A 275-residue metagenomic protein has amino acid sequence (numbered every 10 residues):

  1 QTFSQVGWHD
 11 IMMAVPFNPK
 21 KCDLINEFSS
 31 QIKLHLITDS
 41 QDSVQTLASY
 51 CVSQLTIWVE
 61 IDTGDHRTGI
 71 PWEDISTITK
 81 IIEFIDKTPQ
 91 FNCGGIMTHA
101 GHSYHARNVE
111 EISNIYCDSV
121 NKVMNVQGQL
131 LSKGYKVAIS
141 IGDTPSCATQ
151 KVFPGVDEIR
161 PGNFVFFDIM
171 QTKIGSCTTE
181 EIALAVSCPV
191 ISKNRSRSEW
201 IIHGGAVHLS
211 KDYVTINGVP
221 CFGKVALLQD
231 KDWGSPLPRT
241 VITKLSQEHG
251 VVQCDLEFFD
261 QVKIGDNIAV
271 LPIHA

Functional and structural regions predicted by a protein language model:
Q1-H105: Active-site-proximal beta-alpha core segment in soluble small-molecule metabolic enzymes
F3, V59, I96, I139 (+3 more regions): Conserved, mostly hydrophobic/aromatic
N18, S40, V44, I78 (+5 more regions): Generic structural signal for well-ordered, non-membrane alpha-helical segments in soluble metabolic enzymes
D39-S40, I61-D62, H99-G101, G142-T144 (+4 more regions): Fold-independent oxyanion-binding glycine-rich loops and adjacent beta-strand/coil segments at enzyme active sites
Y50, T63-T178: Active-site loop/helix belt of alpha/beta enzymes
W58-E60, N92, S140, R160 (+3 more regions): Structured core elements
P145-L227: Active-site loop ensemble at the mouth of alpha/beta enzyme cores that anchors a bound cofactor
R195-A275: C-terminal accessory subdomain/extension
